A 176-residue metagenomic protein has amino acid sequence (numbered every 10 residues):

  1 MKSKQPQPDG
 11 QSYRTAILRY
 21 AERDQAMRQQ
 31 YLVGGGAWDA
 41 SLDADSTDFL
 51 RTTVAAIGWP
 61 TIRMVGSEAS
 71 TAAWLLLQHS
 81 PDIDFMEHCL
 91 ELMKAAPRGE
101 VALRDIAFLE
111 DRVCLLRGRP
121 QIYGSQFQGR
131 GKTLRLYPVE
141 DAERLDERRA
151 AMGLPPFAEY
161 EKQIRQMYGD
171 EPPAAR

Functional and structural regions predicted by a protein language model:
M1-G118, I122: N-terminal helix-rich structural modules
Q7-D9, V139, F157, P173-A174: Generic low-complexity segments that are intrinsically disordered, proline-rich and/or Lys/Arg-biased
R112, Y123, K132-G169: Amphipathic alpha-helical packing elements
F127: Expand to "…catalyze enediolate/carbanion chemistry for C-C bond making/breaking, isomerization, decarboxylation
Y168, P173-R176: Extended hydrophobic packing segments that form well-structured cores
